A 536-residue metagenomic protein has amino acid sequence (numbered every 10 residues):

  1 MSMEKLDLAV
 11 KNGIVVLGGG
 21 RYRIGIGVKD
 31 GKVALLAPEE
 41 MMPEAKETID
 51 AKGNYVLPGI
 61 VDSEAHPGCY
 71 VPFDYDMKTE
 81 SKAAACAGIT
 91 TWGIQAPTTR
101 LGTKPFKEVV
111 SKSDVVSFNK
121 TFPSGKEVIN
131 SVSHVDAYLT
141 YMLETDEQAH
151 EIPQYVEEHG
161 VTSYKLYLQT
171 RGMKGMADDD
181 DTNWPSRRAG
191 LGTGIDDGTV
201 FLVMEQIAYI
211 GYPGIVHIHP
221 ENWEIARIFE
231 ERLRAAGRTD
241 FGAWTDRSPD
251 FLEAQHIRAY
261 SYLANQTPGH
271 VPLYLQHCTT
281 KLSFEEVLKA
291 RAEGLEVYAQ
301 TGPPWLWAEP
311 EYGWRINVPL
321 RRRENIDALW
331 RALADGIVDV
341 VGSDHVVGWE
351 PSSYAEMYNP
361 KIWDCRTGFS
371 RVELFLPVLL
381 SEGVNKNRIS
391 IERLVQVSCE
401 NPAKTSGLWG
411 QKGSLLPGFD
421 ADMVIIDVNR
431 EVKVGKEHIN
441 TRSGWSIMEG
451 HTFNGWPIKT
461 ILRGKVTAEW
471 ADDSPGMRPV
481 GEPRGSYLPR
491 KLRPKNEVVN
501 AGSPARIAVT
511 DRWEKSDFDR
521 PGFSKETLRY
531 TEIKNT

Functional and structural regions predicted by a protein language model:
M1-E44: N-terminal metal-binding scaffold of metallo-dependent hydrolase/deaminase domains
G13, G31, G53, E64 (+14 more regions): Divalent metal-coordination and catalytic microenvironments
E39-V56: Active-site metal-binding motif and surrounding structural segment of the metallo-beta-lactamase
A51-I129: Metal-associated gating/positioning segment near the N- to mid-region
S63-Y75, D136-E147, A189, D246-R247: Active-site mouth loops of central-metabolism enzymes
E147-L166, T170-V341, V346, P360: Histidine/acidic residue-rich metal-binding segments in metalloenzymes
T239-H270, Y312, A334-D335, V340-V341 (+1 more regions): His/Asp/Glu-enriched, well-ordered alpha-helical/loop segment that forms or immediately abuts the divalent-metal
S353-K361, P417-Y487: C-terminal cap of metal-dependent C-N hydrolases
